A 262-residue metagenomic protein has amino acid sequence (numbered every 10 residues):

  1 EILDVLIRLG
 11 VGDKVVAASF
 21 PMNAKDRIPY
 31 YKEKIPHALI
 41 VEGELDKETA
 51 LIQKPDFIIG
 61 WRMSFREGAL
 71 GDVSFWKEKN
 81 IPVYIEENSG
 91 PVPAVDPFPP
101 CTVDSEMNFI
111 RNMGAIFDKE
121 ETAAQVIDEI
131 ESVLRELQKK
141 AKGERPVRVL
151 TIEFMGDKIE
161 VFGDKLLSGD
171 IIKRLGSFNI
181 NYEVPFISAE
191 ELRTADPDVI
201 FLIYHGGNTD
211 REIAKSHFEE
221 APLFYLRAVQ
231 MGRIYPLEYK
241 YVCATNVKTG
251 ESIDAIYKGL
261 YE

Functional and structural regions predicted by a protein language model:
E1-D4, P21-A24, F57, M63-E67 (+5 more regions): Solvent-exposed loop/turn segments at secondary-structure junctions within structured extracellular/periplasmic domains
E1-I7, I116-L175: Basic- and aromatic-lined ligand-binding clefts that recognize polyanionic substrates
I2-Q53, F57-F65, I180: A short, structured surface patch at a secondary-structure boundary
D4-I7, E48-I52, L70, S74 (+9 more regions): Solvent-exposed, polar/charged alpha-helical surfaces in well-ordered, non-transmembrane soluble domains, broadly
G10-G12, R27-E33, S74, A115-I116 (+1 more regions): Ligand-binding cleft/hinge of the Venus flytrap
S19, I85, F162-F186, Y235-P236: His/Asp/Glu-enriched short active-site or ligand-binding loop at hydrolase and phosphoryl-transfer sites
K25-D26, F65-G71, I81-N112, R145-L167: Extracytoplasmic ligand-binding site segments that recognize negatively charged/polar headgroups
P100-R111, A115, A124, L202-E262: Structured C-terminal subdomain patch of bacterial secreted/periplasmic proteins
